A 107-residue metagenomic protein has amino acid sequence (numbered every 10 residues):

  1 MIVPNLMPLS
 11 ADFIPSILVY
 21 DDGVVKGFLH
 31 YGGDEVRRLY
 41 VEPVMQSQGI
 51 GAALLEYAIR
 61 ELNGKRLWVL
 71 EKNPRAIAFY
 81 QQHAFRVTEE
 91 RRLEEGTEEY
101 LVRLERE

Functional and structural regions predicted by a protein language model:
M1-L9, F13: Conserved GNAT-fold acetyl-CoA-binding loop/helix
P15-G27: Conserved beta-hairpin
E35-Q46, V69-L70: A short, internal acetyl-CoA/4′-phosphopantetheine-binding micro-motif in the GNAT/acyltransferase core
M45, G49-Y57: Conserved acetyl-CoA pyrophosphate-binding loop and the N-cap/start of the following alpha-helix in GNAT-like
R60-K72: Conserved GNAT acetyl-CoA-binding A-motif
W68-L70, R86-R103: Conserved catalytic-core motifs of GNAT/GCN5-like acyltransferases
Y80, F85: Conserved active-site tyrosine of GNAT-family acetyltransferases
